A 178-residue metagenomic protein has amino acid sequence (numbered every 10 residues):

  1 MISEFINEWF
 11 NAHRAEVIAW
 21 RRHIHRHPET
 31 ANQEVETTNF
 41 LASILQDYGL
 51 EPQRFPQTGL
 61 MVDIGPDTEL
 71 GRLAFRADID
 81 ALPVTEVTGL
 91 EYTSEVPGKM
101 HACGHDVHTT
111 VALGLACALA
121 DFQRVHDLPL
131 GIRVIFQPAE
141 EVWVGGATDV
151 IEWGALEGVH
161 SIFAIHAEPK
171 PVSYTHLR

Functional and structural regions predicted by a protein language model:
I2-H101, D106, T110, A118-L130: Acidic/His- and Gly-rich active-site-bordering loop/insert found across diverse amide/peptide-bond hydrolases
E69, D80-L82, E141, P169-V172: Short, acidic Gly/Pro/Ser/Thr-rich loop/turn segments
G98, A102-P171: Contiguous, small/hydrophobic- and glycine-enriched helical/loop subdomains that border and often "cap" functional
T175-R178: Conserved small/polar residues in nucleotide/adenosyl-binding loops
